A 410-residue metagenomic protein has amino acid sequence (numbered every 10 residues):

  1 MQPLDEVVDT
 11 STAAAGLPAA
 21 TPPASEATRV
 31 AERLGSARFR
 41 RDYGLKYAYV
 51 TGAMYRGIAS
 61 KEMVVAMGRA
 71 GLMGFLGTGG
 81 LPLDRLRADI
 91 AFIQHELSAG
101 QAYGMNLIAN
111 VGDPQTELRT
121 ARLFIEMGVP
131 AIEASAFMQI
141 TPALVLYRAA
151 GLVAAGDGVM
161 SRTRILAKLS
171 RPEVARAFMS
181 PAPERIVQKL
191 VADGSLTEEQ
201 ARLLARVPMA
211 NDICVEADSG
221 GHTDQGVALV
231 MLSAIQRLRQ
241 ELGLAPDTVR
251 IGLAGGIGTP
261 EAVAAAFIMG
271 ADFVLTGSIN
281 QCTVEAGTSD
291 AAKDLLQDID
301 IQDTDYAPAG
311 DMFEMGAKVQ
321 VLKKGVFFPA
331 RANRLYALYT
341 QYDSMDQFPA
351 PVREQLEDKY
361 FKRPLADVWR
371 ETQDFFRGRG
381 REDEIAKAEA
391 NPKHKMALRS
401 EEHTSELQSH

Functional and structural regions predicted by a protein language model:
M1-T248, E261, S278-N280: Active-site entrance/lid segments in N-terminal catalytic domains of soluble metabolic enzymes
A53, G79, Q225, G256 (+4 more regions): Hydrophobic alpha-helical scaffolding
R85-L86, D218, E261-Q320: Catalytic or ion-translocation cores adjacent to nucleophile or general acid/base/metal-coordination motifs in diverse
T120-S135, Q302-F328: Phosphate/diphosphate-binding loops
T141, S400-E402: Acidic, proline/serine/threonine- and glycine-rich low-complexity intrinsically disordered segments
R250-G258: Glycine-rich beta-strand-to-loop/alpha-helix junction loops that act as flexible
K323-M396: C-terminal catalytic or substrate-handling cores of phosphate/nucleotide- and metal-cofactor-dependent proteins acting
E402-S409: Conserved small/polar residues in nucleotide/adenosyl-binding loops
